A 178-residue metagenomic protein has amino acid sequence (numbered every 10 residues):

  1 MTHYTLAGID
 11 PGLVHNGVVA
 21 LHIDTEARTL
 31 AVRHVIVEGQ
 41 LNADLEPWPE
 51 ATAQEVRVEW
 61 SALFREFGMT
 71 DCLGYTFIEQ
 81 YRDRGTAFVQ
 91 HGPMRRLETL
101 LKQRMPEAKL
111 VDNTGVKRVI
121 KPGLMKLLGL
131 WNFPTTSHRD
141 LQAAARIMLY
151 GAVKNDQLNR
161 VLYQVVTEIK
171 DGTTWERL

Functional and structural regions predicted by a protein language model:
M1-L178: Phosphate- and other anionic-substrate recognition elements at nucleic-acid/protein interfaces
